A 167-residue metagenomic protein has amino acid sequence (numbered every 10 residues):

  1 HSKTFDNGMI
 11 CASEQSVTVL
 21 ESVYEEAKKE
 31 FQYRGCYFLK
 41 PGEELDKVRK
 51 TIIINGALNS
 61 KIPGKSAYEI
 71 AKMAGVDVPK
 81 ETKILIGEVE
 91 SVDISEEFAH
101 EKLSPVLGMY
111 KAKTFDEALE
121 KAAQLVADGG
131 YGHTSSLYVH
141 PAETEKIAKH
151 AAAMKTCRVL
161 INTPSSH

Functional and structural regions predicted by a protein language model:
H1-D93, A118: ALDH superfamily catalytic-core signature
V76-H167: Conserved C-terminal structural/oligomerization subdomain of aldehyde/semialdehyde dehydrogenase
